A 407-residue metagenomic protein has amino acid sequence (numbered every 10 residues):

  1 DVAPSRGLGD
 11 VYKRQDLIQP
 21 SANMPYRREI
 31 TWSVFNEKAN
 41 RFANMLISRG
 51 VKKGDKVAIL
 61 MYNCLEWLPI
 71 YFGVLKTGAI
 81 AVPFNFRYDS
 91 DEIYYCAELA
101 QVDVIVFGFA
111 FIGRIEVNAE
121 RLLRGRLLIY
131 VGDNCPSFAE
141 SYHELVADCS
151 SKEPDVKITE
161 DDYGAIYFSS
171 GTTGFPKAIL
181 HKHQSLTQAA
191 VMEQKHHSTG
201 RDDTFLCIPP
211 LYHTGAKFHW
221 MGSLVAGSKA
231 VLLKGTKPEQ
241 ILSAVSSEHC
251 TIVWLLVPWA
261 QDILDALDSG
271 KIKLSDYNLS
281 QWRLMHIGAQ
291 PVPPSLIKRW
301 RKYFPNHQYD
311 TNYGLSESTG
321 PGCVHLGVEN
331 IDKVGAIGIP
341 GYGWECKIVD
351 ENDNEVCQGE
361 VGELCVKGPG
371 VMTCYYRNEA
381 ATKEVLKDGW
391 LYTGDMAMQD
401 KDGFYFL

Functional and structural regions predicted by a protein language model:
D1-Y12: Single conserved hydrophobic/aromatic residue that forms the stacking wall/gate of nucleotide- or nucleobase-binding
K13-C64, L68-F72, D89-Y94, E98 (+1 more regions): Conserved AMP-binding/adenylate-forming core of the ANL superfamily
S21-R28, I112-E160, L267-G270: ANL superfamily adenylate-forming
E29-S33, G164-Q188: Conserved AMP-binding A3 loop
R49, N354-G359, E363-L407: Conserved ATP-binding/catalytic segment of the ANL
D148-F168, F175, S198-T204: Conserved pre-ATP/AMP-binding loop-to-beta segment of ANL
T187-T204, Y212-I252, A266-L267, I272-K273: Conserved AMP-binding/adenylation subdomain of ANL enzymes
V225, C250-L255, L264-D332, E345: Gly/Ser/Thr-rich phosphate-binding loop
